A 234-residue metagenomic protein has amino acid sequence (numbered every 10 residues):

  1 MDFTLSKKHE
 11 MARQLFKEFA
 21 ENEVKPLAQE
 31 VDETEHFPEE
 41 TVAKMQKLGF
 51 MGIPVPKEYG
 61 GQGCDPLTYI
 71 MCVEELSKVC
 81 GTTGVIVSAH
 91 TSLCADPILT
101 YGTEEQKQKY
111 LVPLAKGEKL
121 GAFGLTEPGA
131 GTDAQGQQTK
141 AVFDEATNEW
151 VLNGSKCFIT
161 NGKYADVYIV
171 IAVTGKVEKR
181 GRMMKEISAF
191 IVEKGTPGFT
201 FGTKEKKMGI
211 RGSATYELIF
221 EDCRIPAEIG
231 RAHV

Functional and structural regions predicted by a protein language model:
M1-S88, E105-K109, P113-K116, L120 (+1 more regions): Amphipathic, small/basic residue-rich leader segments at the start of a protein or domain
G81, A130-G131, C157-G162, G209-I210: Glycine-rich phosphate/pyrophosphate-binding beta-alpha loops
V85-E105, G131-A134, F143: N-terminal glycine-rich flavin-associated loop
G117-L125, I171: A short, Trp-centered hydrophobic/proline-enriched beta-strand micro-motif
D133-N153: Cytochrome P450 C-terminal beta-domain/meander region
E149-F201: A short core secondary-structure module
K194-K207, A214-R231: A glycine-rich, basic-preceded beta-loop-alpha segment at the flavin cofactor/substrate interface of flavin-utilizing
